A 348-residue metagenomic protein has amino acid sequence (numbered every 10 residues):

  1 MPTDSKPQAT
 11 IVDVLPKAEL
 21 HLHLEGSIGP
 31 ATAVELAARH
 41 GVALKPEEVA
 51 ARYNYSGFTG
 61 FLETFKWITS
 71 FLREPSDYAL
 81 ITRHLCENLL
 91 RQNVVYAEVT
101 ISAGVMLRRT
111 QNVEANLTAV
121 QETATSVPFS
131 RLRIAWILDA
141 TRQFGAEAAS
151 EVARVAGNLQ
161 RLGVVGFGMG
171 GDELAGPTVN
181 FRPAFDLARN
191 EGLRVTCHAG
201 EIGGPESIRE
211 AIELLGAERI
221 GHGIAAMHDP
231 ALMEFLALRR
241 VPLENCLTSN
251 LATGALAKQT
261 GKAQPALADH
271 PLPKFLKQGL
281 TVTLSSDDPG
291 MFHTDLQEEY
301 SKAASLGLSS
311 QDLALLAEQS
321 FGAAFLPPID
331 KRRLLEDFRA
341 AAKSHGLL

Functional and structural regions predicted by a protein language model:
P2-L193, I202-S207, L215-R219, A225-P242 (+1 more regions): Metal-cofactor-binding active-site regions of metalloenzymes
